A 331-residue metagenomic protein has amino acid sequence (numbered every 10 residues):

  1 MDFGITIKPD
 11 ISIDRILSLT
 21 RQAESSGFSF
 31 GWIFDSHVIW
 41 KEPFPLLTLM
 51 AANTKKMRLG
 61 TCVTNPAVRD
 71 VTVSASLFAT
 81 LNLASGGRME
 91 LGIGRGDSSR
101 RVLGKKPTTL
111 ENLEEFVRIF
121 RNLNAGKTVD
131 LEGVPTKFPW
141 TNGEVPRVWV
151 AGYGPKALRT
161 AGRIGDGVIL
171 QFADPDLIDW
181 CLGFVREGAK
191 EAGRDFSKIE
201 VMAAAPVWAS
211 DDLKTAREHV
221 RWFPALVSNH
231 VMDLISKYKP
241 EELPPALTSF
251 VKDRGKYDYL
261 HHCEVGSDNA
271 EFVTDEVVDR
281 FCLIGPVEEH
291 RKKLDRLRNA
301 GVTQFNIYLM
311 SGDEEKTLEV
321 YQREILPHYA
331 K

Functional and structural regions predicted by a protein language model:
M1-C62, P146: N-terminal beta1-alpha1-beta2 module of alpha/beta enzyme domains
D2-D14, T64-T72, N142-Y153, V207-S210 (+1 more regions): Active-site mouth loops of central-metabolism enzymes
F3-I7, G31-I33, R58-C62, M89-I93 (+4 more regions): Hydrophobic faces of well-ordered beta-strands that scaffold small-molecule active sites in alpha/beta enzyme cores
I11-A23, S74-L77, G152-T160, V220 (+1 more regions): Short, acidic/polar
G27, M50, L81, F120 (+7 more regions): Conserved, mostly hydrophobic/aromatic
F30-N53, N65, D97-R100, F172-P175 (+1 more regions): Glycine-rich, proline-tolerant flexible connector loops at the mouths of alpha/beta enzymes
F44-T64, V68, L123, E191 (+1 more regions): Alpha-helix-loop-beta-strand connector modules within alpha/beta enzyme cores
K106-F138, I178, F184-N299: An alpha-helical appendage that flanks or caps ligand/catalytic pockets
